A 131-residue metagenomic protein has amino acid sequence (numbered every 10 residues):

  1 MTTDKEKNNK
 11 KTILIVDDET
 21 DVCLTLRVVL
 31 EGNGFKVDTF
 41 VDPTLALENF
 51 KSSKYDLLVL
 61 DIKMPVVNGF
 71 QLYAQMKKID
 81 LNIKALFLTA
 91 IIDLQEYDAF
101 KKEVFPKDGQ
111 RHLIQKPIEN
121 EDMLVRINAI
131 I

Functional and structural regions predicted by a protein language model:
M1-T12, E119-I131: Non-catalytic signal-transmission and effector/linker regions of two-component phosphorelay proteins
D17, D61, T89: Active-site residues of response regulator receiver
T20-D38, D108-R111, I130: Two-component/phosphorelay signaling modules centered on CheY-like receiver
T39-L57: Acidic, metal-coordinating helix/loop segments flanking the phosphotransfer/catalytic sites of two-component signaling
V41-D42, N68-L72: Acidic catalytic/metal-coordinating carboxylates
E48, F70-I83, K102-E103: Short amphipathic alpha-helix used as the core "switch/output" element in two-component signaling
M64: Receiver (REC) domain active-site loop signature in two-component systems and cognate sites in sensor histidine kinases
Q71, I92-I114, E121, V125: Alpha4 helix (beta4-alpha4-beta5 surface) of REC/receiver domains from two-component response regulators
